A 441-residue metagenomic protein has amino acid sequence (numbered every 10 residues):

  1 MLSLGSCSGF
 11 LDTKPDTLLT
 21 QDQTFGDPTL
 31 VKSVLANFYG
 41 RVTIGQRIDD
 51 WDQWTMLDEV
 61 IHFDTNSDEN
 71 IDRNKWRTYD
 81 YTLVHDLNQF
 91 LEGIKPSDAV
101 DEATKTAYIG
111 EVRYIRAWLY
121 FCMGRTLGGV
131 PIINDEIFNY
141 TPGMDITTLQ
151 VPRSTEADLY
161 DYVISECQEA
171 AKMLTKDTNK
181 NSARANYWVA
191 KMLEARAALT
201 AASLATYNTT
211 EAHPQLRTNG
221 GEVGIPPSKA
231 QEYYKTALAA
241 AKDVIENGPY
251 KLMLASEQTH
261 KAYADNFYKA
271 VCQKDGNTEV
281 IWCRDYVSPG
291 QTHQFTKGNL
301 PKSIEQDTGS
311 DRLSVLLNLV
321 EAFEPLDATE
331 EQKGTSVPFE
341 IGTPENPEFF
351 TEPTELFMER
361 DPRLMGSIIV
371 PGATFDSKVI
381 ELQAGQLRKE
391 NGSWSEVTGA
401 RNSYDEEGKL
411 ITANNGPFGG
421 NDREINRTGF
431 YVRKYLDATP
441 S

Functional and structural regions predicted by a protein language model:
M1-G5: Sec-dependent bacterial lipoprotein signal peptides
S8-I61, V130, N134, W188 (+1 more regions): An aromatic- and glycine-enriched ligand-binding surface/loop that stacks and positions planar moieties
T20-I44, V60-G128, I146-Y187, P353 (+3 more regions): Conserved, well-structured interaction surfaces
N88, E92, A195, K242-E246: Short, acidic/charged, Gly/Pro-enriched secondary-structure junctions
R113, K191-A197: TPR/Sel1-like alpha-solenoid repeat signature
T126, T141, L204: Flexible, glycine-rich phosphate/dinucleotide-binding loops and adjacent beta-alpha linkers at cofactor/substrate
F138-V151, L216-P226: Aromatic- and acidic-residue-enriched carbohydrate-binding clefts of CAZyme catalytic domains
